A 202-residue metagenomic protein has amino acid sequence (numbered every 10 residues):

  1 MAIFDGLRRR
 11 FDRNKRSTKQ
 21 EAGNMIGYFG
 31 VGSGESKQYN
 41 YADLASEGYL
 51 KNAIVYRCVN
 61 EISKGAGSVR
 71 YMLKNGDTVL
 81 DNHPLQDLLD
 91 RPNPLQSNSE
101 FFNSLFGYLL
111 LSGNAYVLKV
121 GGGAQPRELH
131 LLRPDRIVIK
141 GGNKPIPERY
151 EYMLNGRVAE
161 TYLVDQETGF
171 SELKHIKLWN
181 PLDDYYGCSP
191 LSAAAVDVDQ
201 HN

Functional and structural regions predicted by a protein language model:
A2-N202: Structured, contiguous alpha/beta core segments that scaffold functional sites
